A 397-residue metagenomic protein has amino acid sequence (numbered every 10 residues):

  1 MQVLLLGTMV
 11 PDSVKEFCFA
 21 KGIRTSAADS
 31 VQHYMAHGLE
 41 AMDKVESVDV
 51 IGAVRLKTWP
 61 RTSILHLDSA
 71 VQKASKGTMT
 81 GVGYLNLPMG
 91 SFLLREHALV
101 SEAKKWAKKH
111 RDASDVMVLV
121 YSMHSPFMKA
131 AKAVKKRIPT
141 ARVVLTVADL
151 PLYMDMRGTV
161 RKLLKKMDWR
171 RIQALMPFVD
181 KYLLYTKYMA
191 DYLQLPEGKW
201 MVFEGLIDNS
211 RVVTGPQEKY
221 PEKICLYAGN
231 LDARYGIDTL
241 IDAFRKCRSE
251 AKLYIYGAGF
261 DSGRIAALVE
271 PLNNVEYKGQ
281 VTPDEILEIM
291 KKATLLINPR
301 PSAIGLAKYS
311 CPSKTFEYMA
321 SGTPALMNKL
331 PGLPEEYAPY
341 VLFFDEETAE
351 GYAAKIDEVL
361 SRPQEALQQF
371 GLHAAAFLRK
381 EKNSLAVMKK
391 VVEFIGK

Functional and structural regions predicted by a protein language model:
M1-D68, A113, K181, D242-C247 (+1 more regions): N-terminal subdomain of nucleotide-sugar transferases
L4-L6, L183, P216-Y235, L240-R248 (+1 more regions): Conserved donor-binding/catalytic core segment of Leloir-type glycosyltransferases
H33-H37, P126-K129, A133-R137, P151 (+1 more regions): Membrane-proximal helix-turn-helix segments that form the acceptor-binding/catalytic region of lipid-linked
K105-F127, P139-V144: Short N-terminal targeting/anchoring amphipathic segment
L152, W169-T214: Donor nucleotide-sugar binding/catalytic pocket of nucleotide-sugar-dependent glycosyltransferases
R264-L295: Nucleotide-activated donor-binding/catalytic signature segment of Leloir-type glycosyltransferases, i.e., the conserved
M290-K308, T323: Acidic donor-binding loop of glycosyltransferase active sites
V341-E350, E358-Q364: Conserved acidic donor-binding segment of nucleotide-sugar-dependent glycosyltransferases
